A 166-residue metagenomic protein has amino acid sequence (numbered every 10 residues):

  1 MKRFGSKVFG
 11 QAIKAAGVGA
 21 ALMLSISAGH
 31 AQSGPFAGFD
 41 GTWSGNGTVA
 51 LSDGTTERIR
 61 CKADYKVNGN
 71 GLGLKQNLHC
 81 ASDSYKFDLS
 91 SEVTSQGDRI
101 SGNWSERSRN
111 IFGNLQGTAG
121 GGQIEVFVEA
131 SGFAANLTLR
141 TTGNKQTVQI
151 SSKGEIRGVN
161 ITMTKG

Functional and structural regions predicted by a protein language model:
M1-G10: N-terminal secretory signal peptides that target proteins for export/translocation
I13-K14, G41: Short hydrophobic/aromatic segments of transmembrane alpha-helices and their interfaces
K14-S25: Bacterial N-terminal signal peptides
S25, Q146-T147: Generic hydrophobic, helix-prone segments enriched in Leu/Val/Ile
I26-A31: Sec/Tat signal peptide C-region and signal peptidase I cleavage site
Q32-T142, V148-G166: Central antiparallel beta-sheet cores of small beta-barrel/beta-sandwich binding domains
